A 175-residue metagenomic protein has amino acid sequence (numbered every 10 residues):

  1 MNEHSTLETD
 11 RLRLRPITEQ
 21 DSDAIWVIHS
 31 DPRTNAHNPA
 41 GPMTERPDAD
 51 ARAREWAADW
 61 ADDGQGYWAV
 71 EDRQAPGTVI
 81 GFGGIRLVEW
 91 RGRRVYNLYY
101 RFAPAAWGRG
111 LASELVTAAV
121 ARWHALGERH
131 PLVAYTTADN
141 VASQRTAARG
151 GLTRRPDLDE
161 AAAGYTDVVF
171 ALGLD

Functional and structural regions predicted by a protein language model:
M1-H37, Y67-D175: Acyl-donor (CoA/ACP) binding surface of acyl/acetyltransferases
R33-E55, Q65-G66: Conserved GNAT-fold acetyl-CoA-binding loop/helix
W60-D63: Soluble sensory domains of the PAS superfamily and closely related sensory modules
